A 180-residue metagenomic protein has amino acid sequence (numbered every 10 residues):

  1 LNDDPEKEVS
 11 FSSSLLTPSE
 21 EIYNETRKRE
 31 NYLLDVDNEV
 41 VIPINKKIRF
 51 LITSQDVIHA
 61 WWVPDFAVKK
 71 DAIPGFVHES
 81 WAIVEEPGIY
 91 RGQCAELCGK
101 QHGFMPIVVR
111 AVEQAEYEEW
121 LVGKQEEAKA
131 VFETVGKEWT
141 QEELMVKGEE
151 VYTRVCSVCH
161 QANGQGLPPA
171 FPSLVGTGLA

Functional and structural regions predicted by a protein language model:
L1-K147: Non-transmembrane, membrane-proximal soluble domains of secreted or membrane proteins
I83, P106-E113, G166-A180: Gly/Gly-Pro-rich "capping" loops immediately C-terminal to redox-active cysteine motifs in periplasmic/lumenal
A95, S157, P172: Cys/His/Pro-rich metal-binding microdomains
Q141-L167, V175-A180: Sequence/structural segment immediately N-terminal to covalent heme-attachment motifs in c-type and related
